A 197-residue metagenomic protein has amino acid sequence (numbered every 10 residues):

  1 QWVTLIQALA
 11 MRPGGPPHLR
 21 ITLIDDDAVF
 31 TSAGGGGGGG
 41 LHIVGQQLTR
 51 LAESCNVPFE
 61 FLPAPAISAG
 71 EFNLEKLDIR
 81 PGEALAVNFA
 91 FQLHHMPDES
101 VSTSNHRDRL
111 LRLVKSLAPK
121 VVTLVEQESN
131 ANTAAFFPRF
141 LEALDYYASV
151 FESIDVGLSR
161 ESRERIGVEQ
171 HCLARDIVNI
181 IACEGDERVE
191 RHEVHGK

Functional and structural regions predicted by a protein language model:
W2-P13: Conserved SAM-binding loop of SAM-dependent methyltransferases across substrates and taxa, primarily the Class I
G15, D25-K197: Domain-level detector for long C-terminal conserved domains
L19-T22: Short beta-strand element of Class I
